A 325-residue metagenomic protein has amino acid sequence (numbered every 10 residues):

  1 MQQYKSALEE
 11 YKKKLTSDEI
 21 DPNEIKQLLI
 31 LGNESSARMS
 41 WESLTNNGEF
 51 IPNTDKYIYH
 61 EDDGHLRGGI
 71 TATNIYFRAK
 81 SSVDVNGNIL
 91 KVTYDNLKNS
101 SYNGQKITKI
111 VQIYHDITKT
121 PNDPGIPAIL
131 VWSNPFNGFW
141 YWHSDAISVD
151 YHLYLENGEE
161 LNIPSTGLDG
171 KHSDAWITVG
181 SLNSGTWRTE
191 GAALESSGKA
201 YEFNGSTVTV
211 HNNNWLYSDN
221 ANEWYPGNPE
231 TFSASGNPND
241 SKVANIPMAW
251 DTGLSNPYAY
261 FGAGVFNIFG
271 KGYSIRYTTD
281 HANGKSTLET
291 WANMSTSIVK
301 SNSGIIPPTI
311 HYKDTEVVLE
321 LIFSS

Functional and structural regions predicted by a protein language model:
M1-E42, E289-S325: Intrinsically disordered, low-complexity repeat and linker tracts
K14-Y141: N-terminal targeting leaders for non-cytosolic proteins
D84-N86, S100-Q105, P121, E159-N162 (+2 more regions): Short, surface-exposed beta-strand/loop "edge" segments at domain boundaries and coil↔beta transitions
I89, Y94, S144-D150, H172-V179 (+2 more regions): Extracellular structured ligand-interaction cores
K109, I113-S196: Extracellular-facing segments of soluble proteins and assemblies that are Gly/Ser/Thr-biased and enriched in aromatics
K109-H115, E190, Y277, Y312-D314 (+1 more regions): Polar/charged side chains located within well-ordered beta-strands of beta-rich proteins
N183-P307: Contiguous ligand/interfacial binding patches
